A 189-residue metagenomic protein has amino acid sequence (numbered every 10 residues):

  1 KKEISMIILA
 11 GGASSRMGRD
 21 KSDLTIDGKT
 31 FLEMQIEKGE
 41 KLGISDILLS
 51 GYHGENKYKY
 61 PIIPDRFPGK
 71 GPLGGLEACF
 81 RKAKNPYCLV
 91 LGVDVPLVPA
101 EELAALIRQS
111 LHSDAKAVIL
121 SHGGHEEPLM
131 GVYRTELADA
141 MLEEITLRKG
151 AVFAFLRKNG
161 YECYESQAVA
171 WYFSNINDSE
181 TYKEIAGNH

Functional and structural regions predicted by a protein language model:
K1-K149, R157-F173, E180: Nucleotide and nucleotide-moiety/phosphate-recognizing core
H189: ER/Golgi luminal nucleotide-sugar-dependent glycosyltransferases, focusing on the catalytic module
